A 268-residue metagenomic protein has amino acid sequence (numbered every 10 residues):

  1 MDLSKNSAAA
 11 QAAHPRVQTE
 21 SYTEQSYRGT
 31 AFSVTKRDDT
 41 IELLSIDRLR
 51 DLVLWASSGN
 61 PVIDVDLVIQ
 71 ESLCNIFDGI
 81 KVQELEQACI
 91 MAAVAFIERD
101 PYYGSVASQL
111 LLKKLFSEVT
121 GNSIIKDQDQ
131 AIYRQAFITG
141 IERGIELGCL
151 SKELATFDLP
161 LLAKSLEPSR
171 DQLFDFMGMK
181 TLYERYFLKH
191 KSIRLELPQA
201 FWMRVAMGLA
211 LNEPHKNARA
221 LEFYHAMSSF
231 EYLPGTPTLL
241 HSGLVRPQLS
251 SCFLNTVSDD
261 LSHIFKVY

Functional and structural regions predicted by a protein language model:
M1-V267: Extended catalytic cores of very large enzyme megasubunits
